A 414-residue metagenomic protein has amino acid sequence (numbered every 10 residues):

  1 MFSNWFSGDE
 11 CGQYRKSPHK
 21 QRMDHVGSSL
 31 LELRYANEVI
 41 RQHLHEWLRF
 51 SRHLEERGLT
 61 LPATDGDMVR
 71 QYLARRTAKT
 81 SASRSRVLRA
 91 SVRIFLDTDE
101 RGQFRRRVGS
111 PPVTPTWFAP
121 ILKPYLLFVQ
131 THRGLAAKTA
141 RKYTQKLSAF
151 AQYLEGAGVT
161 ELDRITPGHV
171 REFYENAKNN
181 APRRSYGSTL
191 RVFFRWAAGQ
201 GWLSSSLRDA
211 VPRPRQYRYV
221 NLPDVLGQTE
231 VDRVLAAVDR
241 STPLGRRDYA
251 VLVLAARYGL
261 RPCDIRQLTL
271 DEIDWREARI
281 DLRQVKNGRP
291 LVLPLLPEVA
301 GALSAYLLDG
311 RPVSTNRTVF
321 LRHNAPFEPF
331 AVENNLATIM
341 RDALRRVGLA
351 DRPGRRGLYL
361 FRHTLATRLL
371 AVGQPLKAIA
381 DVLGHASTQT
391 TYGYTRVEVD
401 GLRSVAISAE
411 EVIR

Functional and structural regions predicted by a protein language model:
M1-R414: Conserved catalytic core of the tyrosine transesterase superfamily
